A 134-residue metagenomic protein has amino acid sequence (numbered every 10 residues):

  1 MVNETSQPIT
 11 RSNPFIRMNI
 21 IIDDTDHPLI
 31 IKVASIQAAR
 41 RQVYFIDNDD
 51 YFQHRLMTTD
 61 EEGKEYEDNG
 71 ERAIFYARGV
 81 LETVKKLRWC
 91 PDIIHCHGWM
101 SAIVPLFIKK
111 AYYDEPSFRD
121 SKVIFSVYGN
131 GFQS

Functional and structural regions predicted by a protein language model:
M1-S134: Catalytic cores of nucleotide-sugar-dependent glycosyltransferases that transfer UDP/GDP/TDP-activated
